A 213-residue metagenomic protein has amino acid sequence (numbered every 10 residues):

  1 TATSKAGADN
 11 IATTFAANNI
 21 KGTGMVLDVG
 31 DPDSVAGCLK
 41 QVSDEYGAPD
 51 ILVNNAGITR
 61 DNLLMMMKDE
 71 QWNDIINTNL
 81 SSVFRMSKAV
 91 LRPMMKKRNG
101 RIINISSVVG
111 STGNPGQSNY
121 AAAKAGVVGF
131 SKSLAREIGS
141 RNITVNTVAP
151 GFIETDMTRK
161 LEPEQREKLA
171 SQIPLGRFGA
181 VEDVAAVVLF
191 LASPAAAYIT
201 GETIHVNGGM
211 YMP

Functional and structural regions predicted by a protein language model:
V26-G37, D69, E182-D183: The beta1-alpha1 cofactor-binding region of Rossmann-like NAD(H)/NADP(H)-dependent oxidoreductases
A48, G139, T144, I199-G201 (+1 more regions): Short, small/polar-rich loop/turn modules that mediate ligand/substrate recognition or access, typified
L63-L64, K68-I76, T158, L169: Substrate-binding pocket helix/loop in short-chain dehydrogenase/reductase
S87, A123, S131: Active-site helix of classical SDR
R92, R136-S140, A197: Alpha-helical segment proximal to the catalytic Tyr-Lys
S107: Residue(s) in the substrate-gating loop at a strand-loop-helix junction that position the organic substrate next
T112-P115, L189, T200-P213: Short C-terminal tail/terminal secondary-structure segment of NAD(P)H-dependent dehydrogenase/reductase domains
